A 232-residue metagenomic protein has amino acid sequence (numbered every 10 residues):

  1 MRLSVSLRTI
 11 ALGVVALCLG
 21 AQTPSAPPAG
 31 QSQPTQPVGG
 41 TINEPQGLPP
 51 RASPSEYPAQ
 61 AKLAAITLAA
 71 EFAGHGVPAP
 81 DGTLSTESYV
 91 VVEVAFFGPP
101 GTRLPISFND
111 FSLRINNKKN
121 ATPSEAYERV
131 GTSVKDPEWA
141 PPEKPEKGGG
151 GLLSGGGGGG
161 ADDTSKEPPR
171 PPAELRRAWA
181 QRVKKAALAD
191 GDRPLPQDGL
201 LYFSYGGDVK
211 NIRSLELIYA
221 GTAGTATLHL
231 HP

Functional and structural regions predicted by a protein language model:
M1-A11: Bacterial N-terminal signal peptides that target proteins for export
R2-S4, A21-P24: N-terminal acidic, proline/glycine-rich, low-complexity intrinsically disordered segments
T9-G20: Bacterial N-terminal signal peptides
Q22-P232: Conserved functional micro-motifs across diverse proteins
